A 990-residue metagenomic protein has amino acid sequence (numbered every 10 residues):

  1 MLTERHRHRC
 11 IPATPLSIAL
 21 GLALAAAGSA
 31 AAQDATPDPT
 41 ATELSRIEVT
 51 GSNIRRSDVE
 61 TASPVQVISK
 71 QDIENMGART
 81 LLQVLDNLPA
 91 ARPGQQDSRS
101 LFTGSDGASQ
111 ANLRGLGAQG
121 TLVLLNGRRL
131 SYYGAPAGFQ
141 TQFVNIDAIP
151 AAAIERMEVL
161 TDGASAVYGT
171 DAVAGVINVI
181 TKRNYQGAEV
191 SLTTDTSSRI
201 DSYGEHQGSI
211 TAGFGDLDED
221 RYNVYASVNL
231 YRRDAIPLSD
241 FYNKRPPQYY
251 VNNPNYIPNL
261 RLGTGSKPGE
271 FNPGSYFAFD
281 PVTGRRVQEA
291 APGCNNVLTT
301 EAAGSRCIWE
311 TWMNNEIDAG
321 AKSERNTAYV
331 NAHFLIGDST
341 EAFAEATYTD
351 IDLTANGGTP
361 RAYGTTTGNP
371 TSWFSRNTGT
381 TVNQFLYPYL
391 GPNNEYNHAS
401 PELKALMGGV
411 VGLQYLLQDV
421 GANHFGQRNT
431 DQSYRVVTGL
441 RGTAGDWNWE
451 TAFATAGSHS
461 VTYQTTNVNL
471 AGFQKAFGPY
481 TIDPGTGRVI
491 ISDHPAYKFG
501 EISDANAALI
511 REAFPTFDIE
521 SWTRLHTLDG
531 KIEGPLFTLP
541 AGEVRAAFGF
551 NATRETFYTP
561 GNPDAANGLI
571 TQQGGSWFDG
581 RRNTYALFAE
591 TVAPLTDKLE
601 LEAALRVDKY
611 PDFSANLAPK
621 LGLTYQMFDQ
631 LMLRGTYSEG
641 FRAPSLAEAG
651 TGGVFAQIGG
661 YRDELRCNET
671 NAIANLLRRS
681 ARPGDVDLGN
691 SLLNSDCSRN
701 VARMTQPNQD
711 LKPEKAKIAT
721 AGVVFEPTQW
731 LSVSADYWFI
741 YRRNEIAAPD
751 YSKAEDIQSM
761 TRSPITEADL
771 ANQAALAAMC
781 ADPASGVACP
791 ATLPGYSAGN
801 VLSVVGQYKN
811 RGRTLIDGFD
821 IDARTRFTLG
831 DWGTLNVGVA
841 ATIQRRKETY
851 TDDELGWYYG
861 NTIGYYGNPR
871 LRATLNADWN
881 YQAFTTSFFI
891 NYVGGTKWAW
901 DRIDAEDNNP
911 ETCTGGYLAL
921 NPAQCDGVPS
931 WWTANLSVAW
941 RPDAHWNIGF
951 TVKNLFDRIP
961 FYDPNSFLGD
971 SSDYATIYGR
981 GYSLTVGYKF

Functional and structural regions predicted by a protein language model:
M1-N87, I149, S209-G213, D338 (+2 more regions): N-terminal Sec signal peptide and the immediately downstream disordered periplasmic leader that contains the TonB box
L81-V84, L88, A111-N112, V144-D147 (+2 more regions): N-terminal periplasmic accessory domains that precede and gate Gram-negative outer-membrane beta-barrel machines
L82, D86-R129: Extracytoplasmic beta-strand/coil segments of soluble accessory domains associated with Gram-negative outer-membrane
R128-T161: Short acidic/polar hinge/loop motifs at secondary-structure boundaries that mediate gating or recognition
G138, Y242-Y249, V282-S323, Y329 (+5 more regions): Surface-exposed, low-complexity loop segments enriched in small/polar and acidic residues
G213, A656, L835-R941, F956: C-terminal beta-barrel architecture of Gram-negative outer-membrane proteins
Y463, N469-A471, S638, F655 (+4 more regions): C-terminal beta-signal and terminal closure region of outer-membrane beta-barrel proteins
S732, R743-N744, R845, I890-N909 (+1 more regions): C-terminal beta-signal and adjacent terminal beta-strands/loops of Gram-negative outer-membrane beta-barrel proteins
